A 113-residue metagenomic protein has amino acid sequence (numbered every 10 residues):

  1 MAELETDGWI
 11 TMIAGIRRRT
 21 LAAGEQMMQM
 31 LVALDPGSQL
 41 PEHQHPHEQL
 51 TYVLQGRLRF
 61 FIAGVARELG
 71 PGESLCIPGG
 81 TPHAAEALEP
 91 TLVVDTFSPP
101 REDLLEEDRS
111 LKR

Functional and structural regions predicted by a protein language model:
M1-Q26, E106-R113: A short, N-terminal "cap"/entry segment at the start of jelly-roll beta-barrel domains of the cupin/DSBH fold
M30, I62, V94, E102-E106: Anionic, Ser/Thr-rich low-complexity intrinsically disordered regions
M30-Q44: Conserved short histidine dyad/triad with adjacent acidic residue
Q39-P41, L75, G79-A84: Histidine-centered metal-chelating micro-motifs
H47-E48, Y52-L58, A63: Glycine- and acidic-residue-biased ligand/ion/polar-headgroup-sensing regions
L54-Q55, G70-P71, E89: A cytosolic small-molecule/anion-sensing beta-strand core signal
G64-G79: Short acidic-glycine-tyrosine-enriched beta hairpin
G79-D103: Ligand-binding loop in jelly-roll beta-barrel domains
